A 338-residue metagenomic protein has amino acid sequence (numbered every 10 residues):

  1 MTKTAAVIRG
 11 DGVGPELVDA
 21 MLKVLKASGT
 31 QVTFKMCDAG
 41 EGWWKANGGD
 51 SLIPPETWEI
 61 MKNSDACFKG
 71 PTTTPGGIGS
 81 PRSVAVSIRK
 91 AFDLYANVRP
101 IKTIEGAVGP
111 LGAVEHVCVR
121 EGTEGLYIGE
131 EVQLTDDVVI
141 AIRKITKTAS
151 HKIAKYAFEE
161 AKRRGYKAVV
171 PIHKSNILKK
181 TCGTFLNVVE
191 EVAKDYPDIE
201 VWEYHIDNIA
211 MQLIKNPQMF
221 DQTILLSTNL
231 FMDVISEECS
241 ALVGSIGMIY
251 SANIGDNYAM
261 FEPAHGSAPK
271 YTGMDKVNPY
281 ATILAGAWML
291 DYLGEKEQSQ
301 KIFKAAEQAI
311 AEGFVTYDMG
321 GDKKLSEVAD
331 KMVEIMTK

Functional and structural regions predicted by a protein language model:
M1-A5: Extreme N-terminal starter segment of soluble prokaryotic enzymes
A6-A27, T135-N208, D221: Glycine-rich phosphate/diphosphate-binding loop of Rossmann-like nucleotide-binding domains
D11-G14, D65, V119, A157 (+5 more regions): Buried hydrophobic positions in well-ordered alpha/beta secondary-structure cores of metabolic enzymes
M21, L25, V189, T282-L290 (+1 more regions): Buried hydrophobic packing segments
T33-M36, R164-H173, Y196-Y204, E295-K301 (+1 more regions): Flexible, glycine/charged-enriched surface loops at secondary-structure junctions
C37, E41-K62, L186-Q222: N-terminal small/polar loop signature for handling phosphorylated ligands or for N-terminal nucleophile
W43-A46, P55, Q212-F314: Glycine-rich phosphate/nucleotide-binding loop
W44-I140, L230-M232: N-terminal glycine-rich phosphate/adenylate-binding segment common to multiple enzyme folds
